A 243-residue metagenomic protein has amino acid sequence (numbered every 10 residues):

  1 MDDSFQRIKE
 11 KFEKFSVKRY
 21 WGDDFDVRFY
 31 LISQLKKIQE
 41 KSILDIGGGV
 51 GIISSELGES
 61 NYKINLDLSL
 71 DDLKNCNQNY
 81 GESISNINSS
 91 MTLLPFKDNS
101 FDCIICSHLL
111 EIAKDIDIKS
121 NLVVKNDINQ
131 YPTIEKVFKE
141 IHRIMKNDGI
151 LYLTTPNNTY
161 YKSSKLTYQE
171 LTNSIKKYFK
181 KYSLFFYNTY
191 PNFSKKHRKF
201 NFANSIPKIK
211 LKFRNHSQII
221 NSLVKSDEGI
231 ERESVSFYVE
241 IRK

Functional and structural regions predicted by a protein language model:
M1-K37: Conserved class I S-adenosyl-L-methionine
E40-G49: Conserved class I S-adenosyl-L-methionine
V50-L93: Class I SAM-dependent methyltransferase SAM/SAH-binding core
I105: A conserved beta-strand element that flanks and buttresses the S-adenosyl-L-methionine
L122-N147: A short glycine-rich, Lys/Arg-flanked "PGG" loop and its adjoining helix->strand segment in the class I
D148-T155: Conserved beta-strand signature within the Rossmann-like core of class I S-adenosyl-L-methionine
S164-Y178: Short alpha-helix
Q169-N173, S183-K243: A C-terminal cap/extension of S-adenosyl-L-methionine-dependent methyltransferases that defines the acceptor-substrate
